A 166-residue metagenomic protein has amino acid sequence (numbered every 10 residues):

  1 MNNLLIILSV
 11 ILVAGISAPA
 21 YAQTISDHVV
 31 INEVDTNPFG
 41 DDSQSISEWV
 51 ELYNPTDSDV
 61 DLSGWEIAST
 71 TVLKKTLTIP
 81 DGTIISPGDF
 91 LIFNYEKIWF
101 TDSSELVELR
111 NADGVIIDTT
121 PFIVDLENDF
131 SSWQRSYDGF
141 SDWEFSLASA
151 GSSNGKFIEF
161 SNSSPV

Functional and structural regions predicted by a protein language model:
L4-S9, A18-V166: Intrinsically disordered, low-complexity linkers and terminal tails enriched in Ser/Thr/Pro/Gly with interspersed basic
